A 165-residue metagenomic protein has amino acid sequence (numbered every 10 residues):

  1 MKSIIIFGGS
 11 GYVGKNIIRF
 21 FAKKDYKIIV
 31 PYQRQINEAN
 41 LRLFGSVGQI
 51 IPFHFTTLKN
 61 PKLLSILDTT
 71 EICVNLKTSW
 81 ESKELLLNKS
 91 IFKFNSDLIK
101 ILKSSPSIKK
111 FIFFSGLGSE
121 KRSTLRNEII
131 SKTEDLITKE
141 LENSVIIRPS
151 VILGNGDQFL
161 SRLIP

Functional and structural regions predicted by a protein language model:
K2-Y26, V30: N-terminal Rossmann NAD(P)H-binding glycine-rich loop of SDR-like oxidoreductase domains
S3, E71-I72, K110: Structural motif
P31, L76, I147: The conserved SAM/SAH-binding core of class I Rossmann-like methyltransferase domains, concentrating on the hydrophobic
P31-I36, T56-L58: N-terminal Rossmann-fold cofactor-binding loop
I36-S46: Glycine-rich phosphate-binding loop and adjoining beta1-alpha1-beta2 segment of Rossmann-like nucleotide-binding folds
F44-K103, L117-R122: NAD(P)H-binding glycine-rich loop region in Rossmannoid oxidoreductase-like domains and their noncatalytic homologs
S79, L87, K93-D135, K139-E140 (+1 more regions): Conserved Rossmann-fold NAD(P)-dependent oxidoreductase catalytic core, especially the SDR/UDP-sugar
S150-P165: NAD(P)-dependent short-chain dehydrogenase/reductase
